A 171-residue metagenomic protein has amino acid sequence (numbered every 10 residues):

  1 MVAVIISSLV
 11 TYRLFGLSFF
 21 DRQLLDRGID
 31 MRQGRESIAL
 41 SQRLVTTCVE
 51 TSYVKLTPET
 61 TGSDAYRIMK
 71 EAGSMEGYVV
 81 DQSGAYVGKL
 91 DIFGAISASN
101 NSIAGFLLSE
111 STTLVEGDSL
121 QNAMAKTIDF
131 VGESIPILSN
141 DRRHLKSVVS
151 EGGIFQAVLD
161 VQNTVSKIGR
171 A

Functional and structural regions predicted by a protein language model:
M1-L56, V161-R170: Membrane-interfacial segments at transmembrane helix termini in multi-pass membrane proteins
A3, I92, E151: ATP/adenylate-binding site constellation spanning eukaryotic-like Ser/Thr protein kinases, ABC-transporter
L40-Y53, V87-G88, N100-S111, D118 (+1 more regions): Bateman (tandem CBS) regulatory domains
K55-S74, V80-D81, S97-S99, T112-N140 (+2 more regions): The conserved cystathionine-beta-synthase
G88-K89, L145-E151: Short glycine-/small-residue motifs
I92-A95, N101: Structured interaction and signal-relay segments at domain junctions
